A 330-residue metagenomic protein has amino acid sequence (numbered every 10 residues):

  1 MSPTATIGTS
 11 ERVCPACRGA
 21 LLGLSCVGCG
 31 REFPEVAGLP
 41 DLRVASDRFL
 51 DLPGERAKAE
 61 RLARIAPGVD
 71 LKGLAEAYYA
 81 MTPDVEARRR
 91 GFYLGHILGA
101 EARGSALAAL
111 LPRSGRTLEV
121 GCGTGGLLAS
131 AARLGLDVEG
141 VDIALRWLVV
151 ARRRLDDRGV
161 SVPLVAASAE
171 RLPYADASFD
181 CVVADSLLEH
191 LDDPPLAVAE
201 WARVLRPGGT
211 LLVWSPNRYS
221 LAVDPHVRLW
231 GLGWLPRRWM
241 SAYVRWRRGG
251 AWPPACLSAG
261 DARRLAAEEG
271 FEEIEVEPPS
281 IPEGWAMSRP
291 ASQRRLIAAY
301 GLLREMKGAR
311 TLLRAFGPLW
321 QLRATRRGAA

Functional and structural regions predicted by a protein language model:
S2-L118, C122-L172, C181, G317-W320: Conserved N-terminal segment of class I S-adenosyl-L-methionine
P3-T9, A255, A259-A330: A C-terminal cap/extension of S-adenosyl-L-methionine-dependent methyltransferases that defines the acceptor-substrate
A37, R146, L191-L196, V223: Short N-terminal helix/helix-N-cap motif within the alpha/beta-hydrolase-1
A184-L187: A short beta-strand submotif of the Rossmann-like class I SAM-dependent methyltransferase core that lines
P195-T210: A short glycine-rich, Lys/Arg-flanked "PGG" loop and its adjoining helix->strand segment in the class I
L211-W239: Conserved class I S-adenosyl-L-methionine
R228-L265: SAM-dependent methyltransferase
